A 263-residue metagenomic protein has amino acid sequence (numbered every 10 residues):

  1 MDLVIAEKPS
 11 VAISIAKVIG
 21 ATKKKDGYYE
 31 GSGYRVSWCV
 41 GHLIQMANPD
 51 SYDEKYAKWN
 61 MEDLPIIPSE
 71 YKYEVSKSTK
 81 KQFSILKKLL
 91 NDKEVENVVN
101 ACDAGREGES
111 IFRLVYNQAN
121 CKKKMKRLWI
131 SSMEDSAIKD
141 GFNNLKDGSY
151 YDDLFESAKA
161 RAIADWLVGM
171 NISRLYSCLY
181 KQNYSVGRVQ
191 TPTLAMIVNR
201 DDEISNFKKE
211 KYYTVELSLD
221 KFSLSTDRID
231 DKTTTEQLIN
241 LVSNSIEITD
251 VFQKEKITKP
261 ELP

Functional and structural regions predicted by a protein language model:
M1-A162, W166: Intrinsically disordered, low-complexity regulatory segments
V11, V95, D147, Y151 (+3 more regions): Intrinsically disordered or highly flexible coil/loop and linker segments, enriched in small and charged/polar residues
I15, V115-Y116, I172, T193-V198: Buried hydrophobic packing segments
R35, I44-K77, K88, Y184-P263: Long, highly charged, low-complexity internal segments
I138, W166-M170, E216-F222: Hydrophobic transmembrane alpha-helix bundles
S157-G187: Amphipathic alpha-helical segments of the small helical/lid subdomains adjacent to P-loop NTPase cores
